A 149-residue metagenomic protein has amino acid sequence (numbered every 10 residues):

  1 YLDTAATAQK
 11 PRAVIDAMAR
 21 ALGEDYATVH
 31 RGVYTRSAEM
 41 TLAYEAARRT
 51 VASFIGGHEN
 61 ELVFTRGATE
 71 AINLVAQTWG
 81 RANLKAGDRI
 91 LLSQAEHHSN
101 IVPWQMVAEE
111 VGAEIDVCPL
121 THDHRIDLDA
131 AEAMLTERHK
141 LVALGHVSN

Functional and structural regions predicted by a protein language model:
Y1-N149: Pyridoxal 5′-phosphate
